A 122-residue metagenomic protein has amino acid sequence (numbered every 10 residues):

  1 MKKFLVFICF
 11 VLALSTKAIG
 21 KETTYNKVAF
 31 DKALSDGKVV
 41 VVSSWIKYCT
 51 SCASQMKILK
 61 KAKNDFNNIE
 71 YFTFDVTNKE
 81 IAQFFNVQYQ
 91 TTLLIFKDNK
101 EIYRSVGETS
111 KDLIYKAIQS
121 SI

Functional and structural regions predicted by a protein language model:
F4-A13: Sec-dependent N-terminal signal peptides
T16-E22: Sec/Tat signal peptide C-region and signal peptidase I cleavage site
E22-K38: A short beta-strand-turn-helix
S35-K47: Short active-site neighborhood of thiol/selenol oxidoreductases, capturing the structured segment around
S44, N67-E80: Thiol-based oxidoreductase modules, predominantly thioredoxin-like and allied folds used for disulfide exchange
S51-D65: Typically the conserved alpha-helix immediately C-terminal to a functionally engaged Cys/Sec in thioredoxin-like
F85-L94: Structural micro-motif
K97-I122: Non-catalytic, surface beta->alpha helical segment in thiol-disulfide oxidoreductase systems
